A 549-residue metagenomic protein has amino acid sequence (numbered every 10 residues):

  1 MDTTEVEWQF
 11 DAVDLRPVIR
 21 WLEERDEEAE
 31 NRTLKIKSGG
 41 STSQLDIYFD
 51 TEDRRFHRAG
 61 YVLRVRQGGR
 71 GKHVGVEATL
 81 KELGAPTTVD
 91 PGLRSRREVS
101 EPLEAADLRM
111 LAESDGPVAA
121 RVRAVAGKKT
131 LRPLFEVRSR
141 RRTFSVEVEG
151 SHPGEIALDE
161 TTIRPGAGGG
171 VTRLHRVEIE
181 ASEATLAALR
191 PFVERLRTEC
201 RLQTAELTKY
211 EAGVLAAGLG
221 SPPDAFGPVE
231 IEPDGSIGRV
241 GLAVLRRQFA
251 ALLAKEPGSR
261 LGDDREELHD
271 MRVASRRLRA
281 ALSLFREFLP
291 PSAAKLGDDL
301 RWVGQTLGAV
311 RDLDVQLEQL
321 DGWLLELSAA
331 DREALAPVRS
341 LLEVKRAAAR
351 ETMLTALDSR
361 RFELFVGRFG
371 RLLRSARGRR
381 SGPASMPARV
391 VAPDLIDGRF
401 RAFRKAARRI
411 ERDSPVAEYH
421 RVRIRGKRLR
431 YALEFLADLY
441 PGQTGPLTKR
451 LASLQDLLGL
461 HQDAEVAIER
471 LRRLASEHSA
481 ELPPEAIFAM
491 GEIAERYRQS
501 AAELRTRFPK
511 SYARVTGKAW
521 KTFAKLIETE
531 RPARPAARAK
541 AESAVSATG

Functional and structural regions predicted by a protein language model:
M1-G549: Function-determining surface determinants
